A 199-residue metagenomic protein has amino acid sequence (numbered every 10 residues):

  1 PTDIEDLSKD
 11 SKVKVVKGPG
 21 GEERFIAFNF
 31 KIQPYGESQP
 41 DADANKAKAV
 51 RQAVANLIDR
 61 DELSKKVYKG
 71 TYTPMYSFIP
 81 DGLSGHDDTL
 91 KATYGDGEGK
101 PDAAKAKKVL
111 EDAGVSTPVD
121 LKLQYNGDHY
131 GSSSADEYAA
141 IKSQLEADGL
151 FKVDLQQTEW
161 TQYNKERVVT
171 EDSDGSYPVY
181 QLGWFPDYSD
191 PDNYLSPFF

Functional and structural regions predicted by a protein language model:
P1, E111-P186: Ligand/substrate-recognition segments at binding pockets and active sites
P1-Y35: Extracellular/periplasmic solute-recognition and catalytic clefts
T2, G20-G21, K31-Q33, D59 (+5 more regions): Solvent-exposed coil/turn segments that connect beta secondary-structure elements in extracytoplasmic/periplasmic
E5, K9, I26, K48 (+7 more regions): Solvent-exposed, polar/charged alpha-helical surfaces in well-ordered, non-transmembrane soluble domains, broadly
V15-G18, R24-N29, A53-L57, S64-K66 (+4 more regions): Structural recognition of the beta-strand scaffold that forms the well-ordered cores of secreted hydrolase catalytic
P34-K46, A92-G97, T170-D172: Surface-exposed intrinsically disordered loops and tails
P40-G85, S133, E137: Periplasmic-binding protein-like
T73-D112, D128-D136: Structural transition elements
